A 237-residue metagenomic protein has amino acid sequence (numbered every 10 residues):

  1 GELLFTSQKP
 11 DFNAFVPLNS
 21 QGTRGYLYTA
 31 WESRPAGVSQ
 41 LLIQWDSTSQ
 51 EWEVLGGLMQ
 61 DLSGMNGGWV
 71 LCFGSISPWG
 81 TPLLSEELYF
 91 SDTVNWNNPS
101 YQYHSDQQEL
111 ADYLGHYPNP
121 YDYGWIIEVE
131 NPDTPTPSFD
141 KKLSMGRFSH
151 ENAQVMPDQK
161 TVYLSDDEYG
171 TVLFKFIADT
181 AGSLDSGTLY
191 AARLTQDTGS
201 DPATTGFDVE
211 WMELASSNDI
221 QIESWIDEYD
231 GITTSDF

Functional and structural regions predicted by a protein language model:
G1-F237: Conserved small-residue
